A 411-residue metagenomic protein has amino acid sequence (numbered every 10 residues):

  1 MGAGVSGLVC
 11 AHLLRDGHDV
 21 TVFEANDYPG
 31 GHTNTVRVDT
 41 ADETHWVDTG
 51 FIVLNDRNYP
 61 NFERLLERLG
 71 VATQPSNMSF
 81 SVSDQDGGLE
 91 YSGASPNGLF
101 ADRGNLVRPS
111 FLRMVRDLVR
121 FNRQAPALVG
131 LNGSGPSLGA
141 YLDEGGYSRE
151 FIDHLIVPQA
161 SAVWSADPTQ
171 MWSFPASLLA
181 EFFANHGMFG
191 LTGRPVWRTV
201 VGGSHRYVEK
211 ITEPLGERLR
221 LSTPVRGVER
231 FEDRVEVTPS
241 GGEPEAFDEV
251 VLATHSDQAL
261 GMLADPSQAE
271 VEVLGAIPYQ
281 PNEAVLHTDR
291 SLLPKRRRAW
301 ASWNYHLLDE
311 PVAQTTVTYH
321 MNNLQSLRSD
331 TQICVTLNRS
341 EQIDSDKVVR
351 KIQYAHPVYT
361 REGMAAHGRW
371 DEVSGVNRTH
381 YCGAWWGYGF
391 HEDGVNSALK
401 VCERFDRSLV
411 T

Functional and structural regions predicted by a protein language model:
M1-V22: N-terminal Rossmann-like FAD-binding beta1-loop-alpha1 element of flavoenzymes
S6, Y28, D257: Conserved Rossmann-like nucleotide-cofactor binding loop
R15-D39: Glycine-rich FAD pyrophosphate-binding loop
V36-F62: N-terminal glycine-rich dinucleotide-binding loop that anchors FAD/FMN and/or NAD(P) in oxidoreductases
D56-A176, A180-E181: Mobile amphipathic helical/loop "lid" adjacent to a hydrophobic cofactor/ligand pocket
S92-S95, V312-T411: Conserved flavin/dinucleotide-binding core of flavoenzymes
E181-S240, E245-D248: Helical element adjacent to the flavin cofactor pocket in flavoenzyme catalytic cores
T223-A355: Mid-domain catalytic core of redox enzymes that form a hydrophobic substrate pocket/lid adjacent to a catalytic redox
